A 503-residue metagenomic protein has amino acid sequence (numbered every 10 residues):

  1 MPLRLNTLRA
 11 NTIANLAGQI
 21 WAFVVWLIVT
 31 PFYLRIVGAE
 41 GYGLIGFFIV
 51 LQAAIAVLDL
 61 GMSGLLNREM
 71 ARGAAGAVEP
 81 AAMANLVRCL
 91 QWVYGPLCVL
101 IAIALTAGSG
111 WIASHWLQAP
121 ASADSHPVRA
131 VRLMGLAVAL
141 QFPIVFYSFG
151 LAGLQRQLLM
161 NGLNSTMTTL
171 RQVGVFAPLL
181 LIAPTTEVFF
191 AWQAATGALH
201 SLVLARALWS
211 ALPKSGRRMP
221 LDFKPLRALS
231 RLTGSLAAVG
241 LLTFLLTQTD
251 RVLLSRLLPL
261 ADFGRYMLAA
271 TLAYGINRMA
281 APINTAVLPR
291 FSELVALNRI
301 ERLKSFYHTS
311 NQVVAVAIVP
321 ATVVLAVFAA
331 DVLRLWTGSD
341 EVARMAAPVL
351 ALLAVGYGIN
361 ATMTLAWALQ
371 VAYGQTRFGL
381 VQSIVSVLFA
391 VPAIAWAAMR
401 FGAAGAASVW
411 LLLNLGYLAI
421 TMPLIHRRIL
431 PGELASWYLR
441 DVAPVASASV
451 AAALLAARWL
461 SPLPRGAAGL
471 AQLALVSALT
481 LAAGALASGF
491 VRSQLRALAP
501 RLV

Functional and structural regions predicted by a protein language model:
M1-L8, T186-F190, L204-T247, R290 (+3 more regions): Interhelical loop/hinge segments that connect adjacent transmembrane helices in multipass membrane
M1-W26, A81-W92, P127-V128, L158 (+2 more regions): N-terminal membrane topogenesis motif
R9, V138-T166, E187, L208 (+1 more regions): Membrane-interface junctions at transmembrane-helix termini in multi-pass inner-membrane proteins
A10-L27, W192-L208, D222-E293, Q312 (+3 more regions): Transmembrane helical elements of multi-pass membrane transporters/channels
L60-G76, A152-G153, L212, A269 (+2 more regions): Helix-loop junctions and terminal segments of transmembrane helices in multi-pass membrane transport/translocation
S109-M134, L325-Y357: Interfacial segments at transmembrane-helix termini and the short loops linking adjacent helices
R132, N161-A211, R231-L232, I384-A390 (+2 more regions): Hydrophobic alpha-helical transmembrane segments
L434, L455-V503: Membrane-proximal transmembrane or re-entrant/amphipathic helices at the cytosolic face
